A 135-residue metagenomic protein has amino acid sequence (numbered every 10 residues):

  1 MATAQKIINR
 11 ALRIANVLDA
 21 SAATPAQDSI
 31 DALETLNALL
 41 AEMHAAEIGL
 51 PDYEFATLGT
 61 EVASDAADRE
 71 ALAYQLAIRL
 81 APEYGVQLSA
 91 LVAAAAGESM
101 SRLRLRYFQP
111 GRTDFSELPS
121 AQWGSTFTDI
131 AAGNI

Functional and structural regions predicted by a protein language model:
M1-A66, L88, W123-I135: Conserved short "hinge" loops at termini or chain/domain junctions
R10, D31, A38, Q75 (+2 more regions): Charged, amphipathic alpha-helical oligomerization/scaffolding segments
N16, H44, I48, A81-G85 (+2 more regions): Hydrophobic/aromatic-lined pockets within catalytic cores
A66-A71, S99-L103: Short secondary-structure transition/capping segments
E70-Y84: Short, hydrophobic/amphipathic alpha-helical patches that form generic packing surfaces within helical domains
G85-A94: Short conserved catalytic/interaction loops centered on acidic-Pro-aromatic/His motifs
A94-I135: Protruding loop/beta-arch "assembly-hinge" segments enriched in small, turn-prone residues
